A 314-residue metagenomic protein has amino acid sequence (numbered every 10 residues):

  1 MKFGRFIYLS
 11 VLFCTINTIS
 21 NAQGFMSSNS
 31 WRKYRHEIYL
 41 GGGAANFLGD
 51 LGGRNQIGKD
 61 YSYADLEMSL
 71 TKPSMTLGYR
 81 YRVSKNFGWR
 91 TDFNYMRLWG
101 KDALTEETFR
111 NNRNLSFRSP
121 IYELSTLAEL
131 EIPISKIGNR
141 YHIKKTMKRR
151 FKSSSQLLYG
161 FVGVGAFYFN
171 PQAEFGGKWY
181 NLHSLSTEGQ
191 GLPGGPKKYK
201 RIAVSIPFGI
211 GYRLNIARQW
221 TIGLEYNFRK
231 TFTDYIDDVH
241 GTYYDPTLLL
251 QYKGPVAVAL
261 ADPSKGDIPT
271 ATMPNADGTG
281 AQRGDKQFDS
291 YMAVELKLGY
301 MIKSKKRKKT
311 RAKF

Functional and structural regions predicted by a protein language model:
S20-Y39, K136-S154, G280, K286-Q287 (+1 more regions): Outer-membrane beta-barrel biogenesis signature
F25-M26, K59-D65, F109-F117, K144-R149 (+2 more regions): Extracellular loop and loop/strand-boundary signature of outer-membrane beta-barrel proteins
Y34, S69-P73, P120-L124, Q156 (+2 more regions): Residues that define the transmembrane beta-barrel architecture of outer-membrane proteins
L40-A44, L77-Y81, T126-I132, V162-A166 (+3 more regions): Residues on the lipid-exposed face of transmembrane beta-strands in outer-membrane beta-barrel proteins
A45-S74, G78: Surface-exposed strand-loop-strand hairpins of Gram-negative outer-membrane beta-barrel proteins
L48-G49, N86-W89, S135-K136, R218-I222 (+1 more regions): Repeated loop/turn-to-beta-strand initiation elements of outer-membrane beta-barrel proteins
N86-K178: Gram-negative (and chloroplast) outer-membrane scaffold detector with strong preference for beta-barrel transmembrane
A217-F314: Predominantly the C-terminal beta-signal and adjacent terminal strand-loop region of outer-membrane beta-barrel
